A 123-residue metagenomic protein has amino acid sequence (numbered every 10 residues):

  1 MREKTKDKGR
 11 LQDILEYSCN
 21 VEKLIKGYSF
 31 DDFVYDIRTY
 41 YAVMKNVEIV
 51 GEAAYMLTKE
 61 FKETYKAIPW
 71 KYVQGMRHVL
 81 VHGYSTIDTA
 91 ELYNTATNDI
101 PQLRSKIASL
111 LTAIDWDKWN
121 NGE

Functional and structural regions predicted by a protein language model:
M1-E123: Solvent-exposed interaction patches of small proteins and small membrane subunits
